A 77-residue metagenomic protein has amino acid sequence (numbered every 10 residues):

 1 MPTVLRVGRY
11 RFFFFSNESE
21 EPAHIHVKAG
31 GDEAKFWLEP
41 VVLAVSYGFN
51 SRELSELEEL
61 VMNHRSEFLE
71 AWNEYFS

Functional and structural regions predicted by a protein language model:
M1-R9: Negatively charged, low-complexity tracts enriched in Asp/Glu with abundant Ser/Thr
V4, L43-V45, H64: Generic preference for hydrophobic/aromatic residues in regular secondary structure cores
G8, V45-Y47, N73: Intrinsically disordered, low-complexity segments enriched in small/polar residues
R11-F13: Feature detects long, helix-prone N-terminal segments enriched in hydrophobes
F15-S51: A short, structured beta-strand/loop element
F49-S77: C-terminal structural segments of small proteins and small subunits
